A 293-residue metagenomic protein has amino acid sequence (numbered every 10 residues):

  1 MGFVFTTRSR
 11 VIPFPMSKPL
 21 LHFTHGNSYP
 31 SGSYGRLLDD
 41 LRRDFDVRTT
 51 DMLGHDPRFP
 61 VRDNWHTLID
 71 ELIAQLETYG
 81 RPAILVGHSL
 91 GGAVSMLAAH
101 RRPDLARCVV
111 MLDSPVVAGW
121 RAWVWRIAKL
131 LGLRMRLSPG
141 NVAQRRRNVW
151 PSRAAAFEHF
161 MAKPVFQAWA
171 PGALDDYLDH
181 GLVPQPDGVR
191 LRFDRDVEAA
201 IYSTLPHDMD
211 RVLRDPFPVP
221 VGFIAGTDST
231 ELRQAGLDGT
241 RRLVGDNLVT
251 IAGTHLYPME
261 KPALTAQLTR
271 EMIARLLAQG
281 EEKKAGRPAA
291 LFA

Functional and structural regions predicted by a protein language model:
S17-F59, R81: Conserved HGGG/HGGXW glycine-rich cap/lid loop of the alpha/beta-hydrolase fold
H22-G26, H88, A225: The conserved beta1-alpha1 loop
R48, M52-V86, V116, W125-A128 (+1 more regions): Active-site loop/oxyanion-hole signature of alpha/beta-hydrolase fold enzymes
P82-V124: Conserved hydrolase catalytic core segment
C108-V149, R233: Flexible "cap/lid" loop of the alpha/beta hydrolase fold
Q144-S203: Conserved alpha/beta-hydrolase catalytic His-Asp/Glu region
G172, L182-R241, A252: Conserved serine/cysteine hydrolase catalytic core
G253-A266: Catalytic histidine-centered segment of alpha/beta-hydrolase-like enzymes
